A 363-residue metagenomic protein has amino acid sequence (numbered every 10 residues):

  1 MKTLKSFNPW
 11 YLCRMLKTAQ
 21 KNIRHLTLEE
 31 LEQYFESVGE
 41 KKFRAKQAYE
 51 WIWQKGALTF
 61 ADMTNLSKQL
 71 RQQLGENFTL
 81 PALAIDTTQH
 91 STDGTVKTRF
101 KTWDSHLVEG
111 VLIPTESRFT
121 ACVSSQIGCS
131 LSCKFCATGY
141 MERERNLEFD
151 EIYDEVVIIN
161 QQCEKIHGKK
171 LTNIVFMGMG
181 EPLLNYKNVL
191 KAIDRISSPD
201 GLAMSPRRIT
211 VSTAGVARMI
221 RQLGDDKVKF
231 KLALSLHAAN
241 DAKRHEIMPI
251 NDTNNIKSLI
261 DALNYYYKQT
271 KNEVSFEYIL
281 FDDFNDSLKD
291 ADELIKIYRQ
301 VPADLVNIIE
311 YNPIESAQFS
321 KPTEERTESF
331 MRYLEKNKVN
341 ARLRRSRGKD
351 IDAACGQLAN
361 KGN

Functional and structural regions predicted by a protein language model:
K2-V108, N264-N272, L280-N363: Auxiliary Fe-S-binding modules of radical SAM enzymes
H90, W103, I113-T115, G201: Short polar/acidic secondary-structure junctions
H90-S91, S124-S125, S212, S235: Short linear Ser/Thr-Pro motifs
V96, V108, F119-V123, L131 (+1 more regions): Generic beta-strand structural signal
L112-I113, N188: Residue-level structural signal for beta-strand termini and adjacent loop
P114-V157: Canonical Radical SAM [4Fe-4S] cluster-binding loop centered on the CxxxCxxC motif and its immediate flanking residues
N160-N337, A341: Conserved AdoMet/S-adenosylmethionine-binding subsite of the radical SAM
